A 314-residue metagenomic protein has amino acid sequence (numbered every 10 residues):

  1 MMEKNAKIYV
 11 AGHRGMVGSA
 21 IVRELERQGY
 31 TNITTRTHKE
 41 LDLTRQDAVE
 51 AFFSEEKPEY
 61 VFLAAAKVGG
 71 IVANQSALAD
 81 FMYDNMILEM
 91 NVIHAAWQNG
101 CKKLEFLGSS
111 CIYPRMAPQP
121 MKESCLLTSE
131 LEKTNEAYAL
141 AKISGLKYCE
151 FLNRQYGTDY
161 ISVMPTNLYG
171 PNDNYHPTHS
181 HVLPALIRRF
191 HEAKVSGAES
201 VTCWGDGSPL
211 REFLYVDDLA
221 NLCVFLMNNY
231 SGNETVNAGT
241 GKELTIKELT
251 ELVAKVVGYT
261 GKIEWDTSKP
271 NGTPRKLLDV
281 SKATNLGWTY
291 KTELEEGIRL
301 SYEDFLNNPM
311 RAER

Functional and structural regions predicted by a protein language model:
K4, M90-N135: Conserved Rossmann-fold NAD(P)-dependent oxidoreductase catalytic core, especially the SDR/UDP-sugar
A11-M16, A20-E24, Q28, E192-R314: C-terminal substrate-binding subdomain of Rossmann-fold SDR/epimerase-dehydratase oxidoreductases
E26-A51: Adenosine-cofactor binding site in Rossmann-like domains, unifying the SAM/SAH pocket of S-adenosylmethionine-dependent
D42, I112-P114, A137, I161-A185 (+1 more regions): Flexible, glycine-rich beta-alpha linker
Q46-M86, A95-Q98: NAD(P)H-binding glycine-rich loop region in Rossmannoid oxidoreductase-like domains and their noncatalytic homologs
I71, F106-M121, A137-I143, Q155 (+1 more regions): Conserved catalytic-site region of short-chain dehydrogenase/reductase
M82, M86, T134-L146, H176-P184 (+2 more regions): Short-chain dehydrogenase/reductase
K133-T166, A185-V195: Active-site Tyr-X1-5-Lys
